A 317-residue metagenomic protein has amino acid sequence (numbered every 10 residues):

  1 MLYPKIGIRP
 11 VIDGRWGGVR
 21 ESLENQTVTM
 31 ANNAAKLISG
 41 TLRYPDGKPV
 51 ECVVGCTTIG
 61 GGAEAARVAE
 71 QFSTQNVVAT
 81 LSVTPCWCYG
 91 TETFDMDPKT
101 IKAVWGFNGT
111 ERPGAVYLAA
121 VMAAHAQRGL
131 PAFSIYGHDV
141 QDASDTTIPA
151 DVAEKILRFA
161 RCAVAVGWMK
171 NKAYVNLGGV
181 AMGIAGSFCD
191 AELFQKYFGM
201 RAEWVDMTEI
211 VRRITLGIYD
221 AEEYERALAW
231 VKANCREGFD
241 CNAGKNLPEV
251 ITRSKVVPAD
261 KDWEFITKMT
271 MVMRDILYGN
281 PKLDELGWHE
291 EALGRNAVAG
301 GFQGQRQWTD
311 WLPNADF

Functional and structural regions predicted by a protein language model:
M1-F317: An N-terminal assembly and electron-transfer interface module characteristic of large anaerobic redox and radical
